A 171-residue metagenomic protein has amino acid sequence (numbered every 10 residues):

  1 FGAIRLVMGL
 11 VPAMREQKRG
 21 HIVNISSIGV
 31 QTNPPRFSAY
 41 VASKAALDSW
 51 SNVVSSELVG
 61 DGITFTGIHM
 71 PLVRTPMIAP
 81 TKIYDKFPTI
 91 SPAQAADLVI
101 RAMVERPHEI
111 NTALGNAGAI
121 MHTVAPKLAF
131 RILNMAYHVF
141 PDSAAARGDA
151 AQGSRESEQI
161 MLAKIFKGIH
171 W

Functional and structural regions predicted by a protein language model:
F1-G2, Q17-G20: Conserved internal alpha-helix in NAD(P)-dependent oxidoreductase domains
V7, S43: Active-site helix of classical SDR
G9-K18: A short helix-coil junction within the Rossmann-fold of NAD(P)-dependent oxidoreductases
M14, T32, V53-T64: Active-site-adjacent segment of SDR/Rossmann-fold oxidoreductases
S27: Residue(s) in the substrate-gating loop at a strand-loop-helix junction that position the organic substrate next
P34-S38: Active-site loop immediately N-terminal to the catalytic Tyr-X3-Lys motif of short-chain dehydrogenase/reductase
G67, Y84-T123, V139: C-terminal helical subdomain
M70-P80, Y84-D85: Short, flexible catalytic-loop segment of classical short-chain dehydrogenase/reductase
